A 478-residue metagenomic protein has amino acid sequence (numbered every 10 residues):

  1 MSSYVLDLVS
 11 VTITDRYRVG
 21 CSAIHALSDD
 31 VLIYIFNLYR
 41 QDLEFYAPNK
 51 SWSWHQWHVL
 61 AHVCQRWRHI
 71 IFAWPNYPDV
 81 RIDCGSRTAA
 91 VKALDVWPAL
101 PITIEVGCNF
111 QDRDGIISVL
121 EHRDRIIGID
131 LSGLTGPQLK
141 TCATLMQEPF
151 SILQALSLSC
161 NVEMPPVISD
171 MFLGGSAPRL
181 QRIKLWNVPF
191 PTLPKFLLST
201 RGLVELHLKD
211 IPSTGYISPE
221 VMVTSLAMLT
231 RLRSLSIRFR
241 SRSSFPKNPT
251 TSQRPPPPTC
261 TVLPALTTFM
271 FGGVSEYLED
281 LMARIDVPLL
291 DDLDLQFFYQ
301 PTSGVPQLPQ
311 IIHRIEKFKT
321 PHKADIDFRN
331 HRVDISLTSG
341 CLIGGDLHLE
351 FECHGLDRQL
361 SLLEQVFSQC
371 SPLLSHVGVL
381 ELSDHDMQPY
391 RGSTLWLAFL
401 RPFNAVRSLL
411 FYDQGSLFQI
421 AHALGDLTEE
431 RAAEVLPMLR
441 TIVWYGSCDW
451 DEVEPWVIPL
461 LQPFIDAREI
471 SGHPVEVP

Functional and structural regions predicted by a protein language model:
M1-P478: Leucine-rich repeat
